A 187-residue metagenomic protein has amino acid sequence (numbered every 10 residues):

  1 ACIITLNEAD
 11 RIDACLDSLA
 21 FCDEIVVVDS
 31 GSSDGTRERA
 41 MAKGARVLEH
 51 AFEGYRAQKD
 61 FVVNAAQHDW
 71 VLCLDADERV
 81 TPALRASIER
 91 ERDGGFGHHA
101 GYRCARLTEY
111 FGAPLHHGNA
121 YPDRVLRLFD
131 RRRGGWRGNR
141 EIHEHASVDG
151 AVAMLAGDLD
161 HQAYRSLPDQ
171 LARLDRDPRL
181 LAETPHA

Functional and structural regions predicted by a protein language model:
I3-F21: Short, well-formed alpha-helical segments that are part of the catalytic scaffolds of diverse glycosyltransferases
D10-D13, D34-K43, A83-L84: Acidic helix N-cap motif at the loop->helix transition within catalytic regions of sugar-transfer enzymes
S18, D29-R39, D75: A conserved acidic beta->alpha catalytic loop
S30, H50-F52, H68, D75-E78 (+2 more regions): Short acidic donor-binding/metal-coordinating loop in glycosyltransferase active sites
R37-A65: Conserved donor nucleotide-binding strand/loop of the catalytic core
D60-V63, D69-W70, T81-A187: Catalytic-site signature of metal-activated, phosphate-bearing donor transferases, centered on the GT-A/GT-A-like
